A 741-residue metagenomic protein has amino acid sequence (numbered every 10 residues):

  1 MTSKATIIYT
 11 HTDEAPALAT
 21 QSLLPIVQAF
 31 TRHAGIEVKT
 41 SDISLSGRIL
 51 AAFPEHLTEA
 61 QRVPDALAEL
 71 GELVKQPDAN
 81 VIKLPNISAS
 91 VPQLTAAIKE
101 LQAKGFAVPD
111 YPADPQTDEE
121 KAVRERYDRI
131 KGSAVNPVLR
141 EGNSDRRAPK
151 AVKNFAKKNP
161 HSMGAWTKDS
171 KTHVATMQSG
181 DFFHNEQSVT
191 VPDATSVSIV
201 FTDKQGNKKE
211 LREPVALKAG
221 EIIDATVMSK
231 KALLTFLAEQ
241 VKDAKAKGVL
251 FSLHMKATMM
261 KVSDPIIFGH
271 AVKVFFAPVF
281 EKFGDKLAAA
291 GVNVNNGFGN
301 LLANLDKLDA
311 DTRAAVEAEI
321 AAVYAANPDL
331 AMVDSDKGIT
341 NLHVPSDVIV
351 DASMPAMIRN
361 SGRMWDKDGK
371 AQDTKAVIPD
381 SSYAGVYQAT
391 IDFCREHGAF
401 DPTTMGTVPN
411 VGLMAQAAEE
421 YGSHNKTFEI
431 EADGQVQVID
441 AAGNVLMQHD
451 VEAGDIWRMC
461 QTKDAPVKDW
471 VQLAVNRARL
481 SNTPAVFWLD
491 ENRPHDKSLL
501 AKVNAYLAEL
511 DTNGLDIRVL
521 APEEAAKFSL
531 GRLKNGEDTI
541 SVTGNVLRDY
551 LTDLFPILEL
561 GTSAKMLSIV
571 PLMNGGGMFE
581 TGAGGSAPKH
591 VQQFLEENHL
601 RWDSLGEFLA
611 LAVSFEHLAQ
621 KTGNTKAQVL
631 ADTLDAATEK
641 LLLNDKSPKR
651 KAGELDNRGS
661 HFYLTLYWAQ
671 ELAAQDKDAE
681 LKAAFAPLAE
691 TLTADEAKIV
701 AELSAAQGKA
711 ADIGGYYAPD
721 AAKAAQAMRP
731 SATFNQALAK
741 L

Functional and structural regions predicted by a protein language model:
T2-G269, P278-K502, Y506, L510-R658 (+5 more regions): Extended, well-ordered protein cores
A673-D676: Ligand-binding pocket scaffold of soluble enzyme catalytic domains
K682-E690: Short, charged, amphipathic alpha-helical segments
P687, A694-A697: Internal hydrophobic scaffold segments of catalytic domains
V700-Y717: A glycine-biased, small/acidic residue-tolerant capping/turn segment at secondary-structure junctions
P719-L741: C-terminal accessory extensions/subdomains outside the catalytic/core fold
